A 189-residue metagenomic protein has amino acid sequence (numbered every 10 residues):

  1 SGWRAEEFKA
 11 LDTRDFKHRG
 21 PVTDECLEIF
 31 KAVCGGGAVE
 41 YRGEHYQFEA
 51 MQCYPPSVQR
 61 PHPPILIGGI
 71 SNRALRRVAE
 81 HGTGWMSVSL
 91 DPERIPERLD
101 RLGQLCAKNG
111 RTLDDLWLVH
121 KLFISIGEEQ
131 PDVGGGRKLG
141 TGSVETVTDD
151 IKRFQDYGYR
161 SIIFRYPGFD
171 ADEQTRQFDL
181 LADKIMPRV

Functional and structural regions predicted by a protein language model:
S1-V189: Active-site-adjacent structural elements that line small-molecule/cofactor binding pockets in enzymes
